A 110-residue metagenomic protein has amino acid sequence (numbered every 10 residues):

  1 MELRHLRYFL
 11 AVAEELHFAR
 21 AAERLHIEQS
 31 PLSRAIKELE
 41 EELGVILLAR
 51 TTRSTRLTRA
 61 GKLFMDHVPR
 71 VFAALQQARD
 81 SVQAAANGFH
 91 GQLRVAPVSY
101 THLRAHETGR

Functional and structural regions predicted by a protein language model:
R7, R34, T52: Base-recognition residues in the alpha-helical recognition helix of bacterial helix-turn-helix
F9, A21-A22, T58-G61: Hydrophobic two-helix hairpin corresponding to the core of helix-turn-helix DNA-binding domains
V12-P31, S54: Short helix-boundary/capping micro-motifs
E28, A35-E38: Residues within the DNA-recognition helix of helix-turn-helix
E40-L57: A short LG(V/I)-centered, amphipathic sequence patch enriched for acidic residue(s) preceding the LG motif
E42-L43, F64-A86: Alpha-helical linker/hinge and terminal dimerization helices associated with HTH transcriptional regulators
G91-S99: Short, well-ordered beta-strand elements
H102-A105, G109-R110: Single conserved hydrophobic/aromatic residue that forms the stacking wall/gate of nucleotide- or nucleobase-binding
